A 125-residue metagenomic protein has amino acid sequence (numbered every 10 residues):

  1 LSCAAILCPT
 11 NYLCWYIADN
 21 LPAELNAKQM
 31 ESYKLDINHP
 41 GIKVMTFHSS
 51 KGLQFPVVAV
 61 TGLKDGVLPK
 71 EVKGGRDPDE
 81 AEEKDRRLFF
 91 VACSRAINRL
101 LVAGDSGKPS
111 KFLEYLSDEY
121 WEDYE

Functional and structural regions predicted by a protein language model:
L1-L35: Conserved RecA-like ASCE P-loop NTPase motor core of nucleic-acid helicases/translocases
W15-D19, F55, F112-L113: A short acidic (Asp/Glu
A23-A27, V44, L116-W121: Active-site regions of enzymes building and remodeling cell-envelope glycoconjugates
K28-V67, L88-R95, R99-S106: Conserved helicase core region in the C-terminal RecA-like lobe
G62-E125: C-terminal accessory regions
